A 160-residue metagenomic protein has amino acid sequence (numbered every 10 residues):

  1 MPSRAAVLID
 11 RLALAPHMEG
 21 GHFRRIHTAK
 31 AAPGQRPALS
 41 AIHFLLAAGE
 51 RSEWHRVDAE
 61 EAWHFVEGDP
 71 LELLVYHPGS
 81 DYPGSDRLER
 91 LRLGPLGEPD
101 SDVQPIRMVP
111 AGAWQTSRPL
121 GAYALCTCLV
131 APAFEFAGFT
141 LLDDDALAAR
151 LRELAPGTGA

Functional and structural regions predicted by a protein language model:
M1-M108, T116-S117, G121-A124, L129-A160: Non-catalytic, conserved peripheral segments adjacent to functional cores
